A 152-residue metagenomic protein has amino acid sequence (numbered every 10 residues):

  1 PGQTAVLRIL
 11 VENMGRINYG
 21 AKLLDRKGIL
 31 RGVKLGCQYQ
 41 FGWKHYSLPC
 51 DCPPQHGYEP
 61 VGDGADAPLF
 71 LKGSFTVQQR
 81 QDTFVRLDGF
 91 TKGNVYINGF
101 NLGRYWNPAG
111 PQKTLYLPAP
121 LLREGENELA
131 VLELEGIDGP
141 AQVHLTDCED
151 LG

Functional and structural regions predicted by a protein language model:
P1-T4, D82, N101-E126: A cross-kingdom feature marking solvent-exposed beta-strand/loop segments within repeated, beta-rich binding/scaffold
L7-V11, F75-I97, Y105, L129-L132: Aromatic-lined ligand-binding clefts that engage carbohydrates, nucleic acids, or primary amines
E12-G42, G136-G152: Glycine/proline-rich low-complexity spacer/linker segments in large multi-domain proteins
I17, T83, N94-V95, L102-G103 (+1 more regions): Short loop/beta submotifs within extracellular cysteine-rich repeat domains
I29, L71, T91, P111: Residues that flank catalytic or metal-binding motifs in active/ligand-binding sites
S47-L71: Edge strands and adjacent loops of beta-rich recognition modules
A65-Q78, L115: Short beta-strands within extracellular/lumenal beta-sheet-rich domains
